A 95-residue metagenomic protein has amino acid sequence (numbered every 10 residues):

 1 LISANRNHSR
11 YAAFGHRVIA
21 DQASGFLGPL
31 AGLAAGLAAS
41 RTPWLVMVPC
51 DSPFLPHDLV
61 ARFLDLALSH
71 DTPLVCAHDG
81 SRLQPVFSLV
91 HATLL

Functional and structural regions predicted by a protein language model:
L1-L95: Nucleotide and nucleotide-moiety/phosphate-recognizing core
